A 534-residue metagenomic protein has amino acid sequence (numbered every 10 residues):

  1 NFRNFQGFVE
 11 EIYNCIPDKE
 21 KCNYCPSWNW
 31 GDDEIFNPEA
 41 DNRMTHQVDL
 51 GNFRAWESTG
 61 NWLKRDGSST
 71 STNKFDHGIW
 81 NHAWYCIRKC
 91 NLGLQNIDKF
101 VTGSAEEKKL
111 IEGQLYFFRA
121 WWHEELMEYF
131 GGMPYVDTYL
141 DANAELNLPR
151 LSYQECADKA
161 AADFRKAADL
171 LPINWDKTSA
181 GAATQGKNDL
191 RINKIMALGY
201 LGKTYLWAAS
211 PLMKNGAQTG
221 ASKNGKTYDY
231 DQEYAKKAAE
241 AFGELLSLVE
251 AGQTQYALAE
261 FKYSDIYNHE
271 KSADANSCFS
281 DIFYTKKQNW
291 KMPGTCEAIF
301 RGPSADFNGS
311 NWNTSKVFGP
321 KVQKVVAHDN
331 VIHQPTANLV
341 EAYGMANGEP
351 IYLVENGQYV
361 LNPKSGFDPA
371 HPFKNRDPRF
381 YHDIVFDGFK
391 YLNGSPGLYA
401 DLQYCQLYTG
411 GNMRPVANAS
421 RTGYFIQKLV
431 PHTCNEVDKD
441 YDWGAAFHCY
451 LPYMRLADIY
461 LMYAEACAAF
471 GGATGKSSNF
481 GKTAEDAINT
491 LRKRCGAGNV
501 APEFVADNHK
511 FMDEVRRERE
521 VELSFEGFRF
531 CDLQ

Functional and structural regions predicted by a protein language model:
N1-N52, M133, R191-L198, K203-G410: An aromatic- and glycine-enriched ligand-binding surface/loop that stacks and positions planar moieties
F2, Q6-E10, N14-C25, T45-F130 (+9 more regions): Conserved, well-structured interaction surfaces
N81-D98, S152-A168, K214-L248, D458 (+3 more regions): Extracytoplasmic/periplasmic ligand-capture domains
V101-Y116, E124, K236-S247, A251 (+1 more regions): Secondary-structure transition into beta-strands, especially the periplasmic turns and strand N-termini that construct
D137-L140, N147-L151, G199, P211-E240 (+3 more regions): Acidic, serine/threonine/proline-rich low-complexity intrinsically disordered regions
K166, L190, A197, D229 (+2 more regions): A long, glycine-enriched binding/interface module in the latter
Y381-V385, G394-P396, C405-G410, A417-N418 (+5 more regions): Outer/extracellular conduits and scaffolds centered on Gram-negative outer-membrane beta-barrels
